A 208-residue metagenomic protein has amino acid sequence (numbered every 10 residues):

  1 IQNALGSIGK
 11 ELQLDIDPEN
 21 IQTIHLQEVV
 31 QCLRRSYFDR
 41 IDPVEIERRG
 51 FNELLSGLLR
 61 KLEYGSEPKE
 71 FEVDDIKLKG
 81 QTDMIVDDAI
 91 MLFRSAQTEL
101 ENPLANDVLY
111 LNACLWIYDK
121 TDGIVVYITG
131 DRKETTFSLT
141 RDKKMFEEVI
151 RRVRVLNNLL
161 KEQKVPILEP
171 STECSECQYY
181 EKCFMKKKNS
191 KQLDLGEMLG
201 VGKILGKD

Functional and structural regions predicted by a protein language model:
I1-I90, Q97-A105, N112, L195-E197 (+1 more regions): Metal-dependent nuclease catalytic cores that hydrolyze phosphodiester bonds in DNA/RNA, characterized by
I8-E11, P43, V153-L156, L160 (+2 more regions): Alpha-helix boundary/capping residues
L14-Q22, V155-T172: Short, intrinsically disordered, charge-biased short linear motifs at domain edges
L26-F38, K161-G206: Cysteine-cluster motifs in flexible loop/terminal segments that predominantly coordinate metals
R40-E45, G65, D119-G123, M185-N189: Short helix-capping/linker segments at secondary-structure and domain boundaries
E70-E162, E181: Nucleic-acid nuclease catalytic cores
